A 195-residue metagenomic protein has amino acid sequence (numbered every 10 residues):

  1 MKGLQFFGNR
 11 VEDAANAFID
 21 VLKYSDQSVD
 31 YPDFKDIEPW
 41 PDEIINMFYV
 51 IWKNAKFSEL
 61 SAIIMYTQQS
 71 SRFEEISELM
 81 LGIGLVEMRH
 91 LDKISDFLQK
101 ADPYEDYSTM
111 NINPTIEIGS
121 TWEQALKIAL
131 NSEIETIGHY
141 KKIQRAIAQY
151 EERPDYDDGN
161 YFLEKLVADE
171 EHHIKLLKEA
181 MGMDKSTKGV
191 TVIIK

Functional and structural regions predicted by a protein language model:
K2-K195: Non-heme di-metal
